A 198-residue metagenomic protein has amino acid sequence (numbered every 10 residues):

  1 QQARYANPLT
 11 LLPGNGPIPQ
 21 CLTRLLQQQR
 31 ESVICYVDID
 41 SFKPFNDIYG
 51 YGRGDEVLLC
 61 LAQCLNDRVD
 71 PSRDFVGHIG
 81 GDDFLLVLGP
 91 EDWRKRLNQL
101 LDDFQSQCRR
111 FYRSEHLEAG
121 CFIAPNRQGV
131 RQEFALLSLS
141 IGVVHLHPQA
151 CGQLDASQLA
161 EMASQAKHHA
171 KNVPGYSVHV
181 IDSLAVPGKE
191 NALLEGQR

Functional and structural regions predicted by a protein language model:
Q1-P17, D38, P44-D47: Amphipathic HAMP/coiled-coil signal-transducing linker helices that couple sensory inputs to cytosolic output domains
Q1-R4, Q165, H169-N172, V180-R198: C-di-GMP signaling machinery
Q2-P8, D92-N98, D103-E133, N172 (+1 more regions): Inter-domain helical "communication" segments and dimerization helices that couple sensory or membrane-embedded modules
G14-V33, K43-D70, G77-G81, L85 (+3 more regions): Conserved long alpha-helical elements within nucleotide-processing catalytic cores of c-di-GMP signaling and class III
S32-I34, D74, L136-I141: Structural motif
C64, R68, D103, Q107 (+1 more regions): Conserved short hydrophobic interaction patches
W93, Q149-D155, E161, H169-K171 (+1 more regions): Cytosolic nucleotide-utilizing catalytic cores of signal-transduction proteins
Y112-Q165, S177-S183: A short glycine-enriched loop-to-beta-strand structural element that forms part of the catalytic core of nucleotide
